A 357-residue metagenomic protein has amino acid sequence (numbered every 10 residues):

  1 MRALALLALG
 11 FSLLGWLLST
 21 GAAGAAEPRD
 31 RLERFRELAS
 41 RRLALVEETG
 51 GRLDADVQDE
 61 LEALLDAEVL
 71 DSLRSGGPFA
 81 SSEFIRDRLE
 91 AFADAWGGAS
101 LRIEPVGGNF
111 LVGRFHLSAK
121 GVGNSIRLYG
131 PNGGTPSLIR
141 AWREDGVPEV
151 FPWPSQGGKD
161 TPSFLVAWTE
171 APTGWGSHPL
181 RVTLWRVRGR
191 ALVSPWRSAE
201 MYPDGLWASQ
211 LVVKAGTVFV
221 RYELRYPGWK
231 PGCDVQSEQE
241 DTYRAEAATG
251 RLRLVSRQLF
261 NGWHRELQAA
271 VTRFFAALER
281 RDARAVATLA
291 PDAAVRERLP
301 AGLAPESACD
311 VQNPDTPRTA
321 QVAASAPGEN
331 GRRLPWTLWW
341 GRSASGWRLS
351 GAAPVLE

Functional and structural regions predicted by a protein language model:
M1-L4: Positively charged n-region of N-terminal signal peptides that target proteins for export
L7-S19: Bacterial N-terminal signal peptides
G24-R74, G174, L180-E357: Acidic, small-residue rich beta-repeat scaffolds with periodic aromatic anchors
A25-R143, R284: Terminal domain-start segments
I85-W96, W142-W153, M201-A208, E266: Repeat-based blade/solenoid architectures
A95-G107, P152-T161, L211-V213: Structural signature of eukaryotic scaffold interfaces centered on beta-propeller domains
G108-L117, T161-P172, G216-R225: Short beta-strand elements that form the blades of beta-propeller/WD-repeat-like and other beta-sheet-rich scaffold
P148-F164, L259-W263: Surface-exposed beta-loop interaction hotspot
